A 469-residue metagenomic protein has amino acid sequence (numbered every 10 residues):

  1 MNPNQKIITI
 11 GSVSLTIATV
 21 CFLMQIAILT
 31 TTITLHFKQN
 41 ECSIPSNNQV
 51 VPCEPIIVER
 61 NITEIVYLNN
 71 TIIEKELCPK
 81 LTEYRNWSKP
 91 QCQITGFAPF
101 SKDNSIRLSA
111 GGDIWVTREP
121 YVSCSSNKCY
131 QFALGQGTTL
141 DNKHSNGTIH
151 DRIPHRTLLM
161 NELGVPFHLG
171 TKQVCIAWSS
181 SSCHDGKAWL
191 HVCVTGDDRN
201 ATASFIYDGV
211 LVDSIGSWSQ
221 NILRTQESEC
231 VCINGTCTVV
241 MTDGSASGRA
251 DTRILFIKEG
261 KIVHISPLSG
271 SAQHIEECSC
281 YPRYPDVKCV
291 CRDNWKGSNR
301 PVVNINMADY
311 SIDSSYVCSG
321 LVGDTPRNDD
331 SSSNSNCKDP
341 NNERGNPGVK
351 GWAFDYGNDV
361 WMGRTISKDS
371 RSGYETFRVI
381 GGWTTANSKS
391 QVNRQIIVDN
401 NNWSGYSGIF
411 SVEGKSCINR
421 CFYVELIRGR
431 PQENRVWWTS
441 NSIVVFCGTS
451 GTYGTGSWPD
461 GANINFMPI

Functional and structural regions predicted by a protein language model:
N4-H36: Single-pass membrane-anchoring alpha-helices
P45-E76, Y84-R85, G135, K172-V174 (+3 more regions): Serine/threonine-rich low-complexity intrinsically disordered regions
N61, N69, N86, N146 (+2 more regions): N-linked glycosylation sites
E76, C289-C291: Extracellular cysteine-rich, disulfide-stabilized repeat modules
D103-G111, E119, P154-R156, T171-S182 (+4 more regions): Repeated scaffold domains used in trafficking and secretory/extracellular systems, primarily beta-propellers
T157-H168, S204-D213, F256-I265, N304-S314 (+2 more regions): Surface-exposed loop/turn elements that mediate protein-protein interactions on large endomembrane-trafficking
S442-I469: Blade-level signature of beta-propeller repeat domains, shared across WD40, Kelch, NHL, RCC1 and BNR/Asp-box propellers
